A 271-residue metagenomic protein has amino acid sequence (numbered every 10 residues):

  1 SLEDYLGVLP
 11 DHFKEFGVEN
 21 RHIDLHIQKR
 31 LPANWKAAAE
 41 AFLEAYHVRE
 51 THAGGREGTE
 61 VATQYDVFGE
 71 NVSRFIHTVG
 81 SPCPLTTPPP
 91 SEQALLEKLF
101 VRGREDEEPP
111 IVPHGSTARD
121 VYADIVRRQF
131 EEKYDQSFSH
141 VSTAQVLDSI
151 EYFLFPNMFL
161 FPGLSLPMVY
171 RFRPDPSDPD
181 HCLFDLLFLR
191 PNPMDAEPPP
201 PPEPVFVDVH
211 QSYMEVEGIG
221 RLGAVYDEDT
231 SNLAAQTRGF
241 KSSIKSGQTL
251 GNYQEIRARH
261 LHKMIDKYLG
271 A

Functional and structural regions predicted by a protein language model:
S1-A271: C-terminal catalytic domain of Rieske-type non-heme iron oxygenases
